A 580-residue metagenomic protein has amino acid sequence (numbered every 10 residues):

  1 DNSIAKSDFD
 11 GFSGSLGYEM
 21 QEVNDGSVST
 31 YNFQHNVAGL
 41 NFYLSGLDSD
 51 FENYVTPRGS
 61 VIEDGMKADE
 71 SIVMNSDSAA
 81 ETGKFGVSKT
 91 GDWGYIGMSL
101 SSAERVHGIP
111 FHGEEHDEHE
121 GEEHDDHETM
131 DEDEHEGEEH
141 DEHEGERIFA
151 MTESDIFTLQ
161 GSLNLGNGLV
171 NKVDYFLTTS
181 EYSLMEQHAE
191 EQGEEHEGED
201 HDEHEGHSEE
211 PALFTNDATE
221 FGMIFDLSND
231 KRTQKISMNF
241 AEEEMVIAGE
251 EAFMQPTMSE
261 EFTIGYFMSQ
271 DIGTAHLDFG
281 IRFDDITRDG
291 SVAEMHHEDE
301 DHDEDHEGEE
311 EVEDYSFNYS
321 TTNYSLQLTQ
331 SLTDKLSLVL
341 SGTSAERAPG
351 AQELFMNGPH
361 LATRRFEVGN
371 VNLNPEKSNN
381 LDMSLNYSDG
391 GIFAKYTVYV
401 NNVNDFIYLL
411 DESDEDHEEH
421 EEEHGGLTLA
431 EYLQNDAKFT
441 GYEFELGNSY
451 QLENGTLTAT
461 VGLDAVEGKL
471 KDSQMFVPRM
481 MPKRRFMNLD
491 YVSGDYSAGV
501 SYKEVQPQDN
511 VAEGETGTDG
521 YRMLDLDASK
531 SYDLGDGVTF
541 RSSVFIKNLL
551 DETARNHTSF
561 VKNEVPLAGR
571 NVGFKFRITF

Functional and structural regions predicted by a protein language model:
D1-G17: A beta-strand signature from Gram-negative outer-membrane beta-barrel systems, especially the internal plug domain
Y18-N24, V37, D48-E52, G91-W93 (+17 more regions): Transmembrane beta-strands of outer-membrane beta-barrel pores
E22-D50, E63-P110, G121-E123, F149-V170 (+5 more regions): Transmembrane beta-barrel wall of Gram-negative outer-membrane proteins
P57, E346, N404, K530-F580: C-terminal beta-signal and adjacent terminal beta-strands/loops of Gram-negative outer-membrane beta-barrel proteins
M74-S76, A80, G94-K172, T179-A218 (+2 more regions): Flexible loop and strand-edge segments within Gram-negative outer membrane beta-barrel domains
N75, S208-I224, V368-N374, N380 (+2 more regions): Outer membrane beta-barrel strand-and-loop segments of large Gram-negative receptors, especially TonB-dependent
G113, E244, T287-E309, D334-N380 (+4 more regions): Surface-exposed extracellular loop regions of Gram-negative outer-membrane beta-barrel proteins, predominantly
I272-A275, Y399-V403, E419-Q508: Gram-negative outer-membrane beta-barrel transporters
